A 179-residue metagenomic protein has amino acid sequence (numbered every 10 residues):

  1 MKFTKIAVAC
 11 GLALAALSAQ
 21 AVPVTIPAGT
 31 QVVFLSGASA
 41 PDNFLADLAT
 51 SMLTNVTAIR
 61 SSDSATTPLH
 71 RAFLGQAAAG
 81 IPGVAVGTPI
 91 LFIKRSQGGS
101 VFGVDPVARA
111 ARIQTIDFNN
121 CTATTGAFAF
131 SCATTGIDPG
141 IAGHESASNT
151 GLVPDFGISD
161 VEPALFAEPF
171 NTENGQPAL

Functional and structural regions predicted by a protein language model:
M1-V8: Bacterial N-terminal signal peptides that target proteins for export
G11-L14: Repetitive helical segments and hydrophobic/amphipathic motifs
A16-S18: N-terminal signal peptide c-region/cleavage motif recognized by signal peptidases
V22-L179: N-terminal segment of the mature folded domain
